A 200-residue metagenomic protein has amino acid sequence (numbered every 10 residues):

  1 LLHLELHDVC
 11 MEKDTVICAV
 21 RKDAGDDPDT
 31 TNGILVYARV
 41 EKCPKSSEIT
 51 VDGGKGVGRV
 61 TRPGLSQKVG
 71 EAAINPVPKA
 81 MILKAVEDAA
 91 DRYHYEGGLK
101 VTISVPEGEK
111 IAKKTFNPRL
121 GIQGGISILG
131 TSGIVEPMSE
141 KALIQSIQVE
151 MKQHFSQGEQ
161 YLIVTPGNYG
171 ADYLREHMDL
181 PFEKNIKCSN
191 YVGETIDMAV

Functional and structural regions predicted by a protein language model:
L1-L120: Generic N-terminal targeting/processing segments that precede catalytic cores or assembly contacts
L120-I126, T131-V200: A structural signal for small-residue-enriched, beta-sheet-centric alpha/beta enzyme cores and oligomeric scaffold folds
